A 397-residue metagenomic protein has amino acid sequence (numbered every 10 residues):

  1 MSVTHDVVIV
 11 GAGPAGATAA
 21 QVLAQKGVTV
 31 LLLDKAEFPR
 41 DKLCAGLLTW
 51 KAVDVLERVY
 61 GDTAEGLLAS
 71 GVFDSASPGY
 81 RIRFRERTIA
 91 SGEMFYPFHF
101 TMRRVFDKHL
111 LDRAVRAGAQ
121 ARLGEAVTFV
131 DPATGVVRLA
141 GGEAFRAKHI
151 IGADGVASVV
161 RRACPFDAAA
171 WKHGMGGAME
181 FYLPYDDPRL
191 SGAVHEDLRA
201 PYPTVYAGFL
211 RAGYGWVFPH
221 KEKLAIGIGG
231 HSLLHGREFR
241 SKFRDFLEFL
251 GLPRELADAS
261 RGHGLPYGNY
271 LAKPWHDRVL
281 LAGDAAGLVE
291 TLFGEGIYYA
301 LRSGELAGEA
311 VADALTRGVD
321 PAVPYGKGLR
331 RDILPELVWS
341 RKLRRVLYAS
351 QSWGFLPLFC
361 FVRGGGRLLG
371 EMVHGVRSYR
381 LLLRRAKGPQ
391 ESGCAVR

Functional and structural regions predicted by a protein language model:
S2-A15: Beta1/beta-strand and adjacent pyrophosphate-binding region of the FAD-binding site in flavoprotein oxidoreductases
G13-P14, F38, Y298: Residue-level detector of alpha-helix initiation sites
A24-C44: Glycine-rich FAD pyrophosphate-binding loop
G46, P97-F100, Y214, A286-Y298: Glycine-rich phosphate/pyrophosphate-binding beta-alpha loops
A52-D54, R58-H109: A conserved beta-strand/loop capping segment in the N-terminal third of enzymes that catalyze redox or closely related
R113-R254, L271, G287: Predominantly flavin-linked oxidoreductase catalytic cores and closely associated redox partners
F129, A144, L234-A310, L315 (+1 more regions): FAD/FMN-dependent oxidoreductases across multiple families
E309-R397: C-terminal helical "tail/cap" subdomain of flavin- and related membrane-associated enzymes
